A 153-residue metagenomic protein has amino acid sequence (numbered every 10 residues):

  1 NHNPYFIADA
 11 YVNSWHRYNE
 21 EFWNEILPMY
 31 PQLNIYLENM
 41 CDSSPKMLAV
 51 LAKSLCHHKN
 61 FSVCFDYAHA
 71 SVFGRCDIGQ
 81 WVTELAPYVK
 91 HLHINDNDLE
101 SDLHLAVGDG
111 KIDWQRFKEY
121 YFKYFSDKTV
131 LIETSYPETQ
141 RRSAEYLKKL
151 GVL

Functional and structural regions predicted by a protein language model:
N1-S62: Active-site acidic/histidine proton-transfer and metal-coordination neighborhood in alpha/beta enzyme cores
H2-P4, E38-D42, D66-A70, I94-N97 (+1 more regions): Active-site beta-loop-alpha junctions enriched in small/polar residues
A8-N19, W81, A106, G110 (+1 more regions): Residue-level preference for long, well-ordered alpha-helices that form the structural scaffold of enzyme catalytic
H16-W23, L48, I78, L85 (+2 more regions): Aromatic/hydrophobic pocket-lining residues that form the small-molecule binding cavity in soluble enzyme cores
E25-P31, S54-C56, E84-L85, Y120-Y124 (+1 more regions): Alpha-helix C-terminal capping segments
N60, C64, H69-D127: Gly/Pro-rich active-site loop or hairpin
S126-T129, S135: Binuclear metal-ion centers of metallo-dependent hydrolases, dominated by the metallo-beta-lactamase
Q140-L153: C-terminal helical cap(s) of enzyme catalytic domains, especially alpha/beta-barrels
